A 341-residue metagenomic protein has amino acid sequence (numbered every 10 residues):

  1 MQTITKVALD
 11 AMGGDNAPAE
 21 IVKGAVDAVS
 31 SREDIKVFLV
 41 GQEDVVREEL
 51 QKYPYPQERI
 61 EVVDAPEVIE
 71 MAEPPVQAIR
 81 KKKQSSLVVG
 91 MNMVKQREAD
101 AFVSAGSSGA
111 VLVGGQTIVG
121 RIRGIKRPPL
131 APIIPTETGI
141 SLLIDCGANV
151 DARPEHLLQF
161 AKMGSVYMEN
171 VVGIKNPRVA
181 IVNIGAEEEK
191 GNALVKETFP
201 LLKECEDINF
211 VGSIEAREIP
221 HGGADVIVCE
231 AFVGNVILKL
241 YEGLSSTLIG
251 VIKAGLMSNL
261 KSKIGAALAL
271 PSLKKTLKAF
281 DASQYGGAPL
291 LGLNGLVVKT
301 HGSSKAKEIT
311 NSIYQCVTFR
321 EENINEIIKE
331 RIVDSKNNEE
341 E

Functional and structural regions predicted by a protein language model:
M1-G13, A25-I35: Generic N-terminal amphipathic, Lys/Arg-enriched alpha-helix
V7-A19, A148-L158, K299-S304: Short, glycine-rich nucleotide/cofactor-binding loops
A17-I21, Q84-R97, A101-G115, I122 (+7 more regions): Short glycine/serine/threonine-rich phosphate/pyrophosphate-binding segments that cradle anionic phosphate groups
A19-E20, R32, K36-F38, E43-R47 (+4 more regions): Glycine-rich phosphate/diphosphate-binding loop of Rossmann-like nucleotide-binding domains
E20-M71: N-terminal glycine-rich anion-binding loop in soluble enzyme alpha/beta folds
Y55-A99: Phosphate/nucleotide-donor binding subsite
Q116-P129, I133-L143, G223-I227, A231-E341: Glycine-rich phosphate/nucleotide-binding loop
